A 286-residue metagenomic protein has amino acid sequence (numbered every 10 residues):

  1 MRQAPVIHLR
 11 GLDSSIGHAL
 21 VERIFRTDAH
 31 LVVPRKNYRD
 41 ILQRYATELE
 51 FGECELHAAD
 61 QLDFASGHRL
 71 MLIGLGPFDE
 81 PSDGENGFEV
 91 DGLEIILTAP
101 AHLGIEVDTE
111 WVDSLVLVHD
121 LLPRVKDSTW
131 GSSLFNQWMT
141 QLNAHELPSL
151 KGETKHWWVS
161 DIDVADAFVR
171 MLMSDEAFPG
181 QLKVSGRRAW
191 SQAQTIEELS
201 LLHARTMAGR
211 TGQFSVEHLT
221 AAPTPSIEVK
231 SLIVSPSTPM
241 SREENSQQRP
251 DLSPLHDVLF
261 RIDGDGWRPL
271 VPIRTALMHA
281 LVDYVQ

Functional and structural regions predicted by a protein language model:
M1-A4, F25-R26, L62-L70, N86-G92 (+4 more regions): Flexible, charged surface loops at secondary-structure boundaries
M1-S66: N-terminal Rossmann/SDR dinucleotide-binding element
R2-I7, V21-V33, S241-Q286: Amphipathic terminal alpha-helices
H18, E22-R26, D166, R170-M173 (+2 more regions): Short, well-ordered alpha-helices that flank and scaffold nucleotide-derived cofactor binding pockets
L20-E22, I41-L49, D83-E89, I105-E110 (+2 more regions): Short, aromatic/basic amphipathic alpha-helical patches
A59-D60, F64-V125: Conserved Rossmann-fold NAD(P)-dependent oxidoreductase catalytic core, especially the SDR/UDP-sugar
E106-L172, L199: NAD(P)-dependent short-chain dehydrogenase/reductase
M171-S246, G264, R268-Y284: Mid/C-terminal beta-alpha module of Rossmann-like enzyme folds, strongest in SDR-family dehydrogenases/epimerases
